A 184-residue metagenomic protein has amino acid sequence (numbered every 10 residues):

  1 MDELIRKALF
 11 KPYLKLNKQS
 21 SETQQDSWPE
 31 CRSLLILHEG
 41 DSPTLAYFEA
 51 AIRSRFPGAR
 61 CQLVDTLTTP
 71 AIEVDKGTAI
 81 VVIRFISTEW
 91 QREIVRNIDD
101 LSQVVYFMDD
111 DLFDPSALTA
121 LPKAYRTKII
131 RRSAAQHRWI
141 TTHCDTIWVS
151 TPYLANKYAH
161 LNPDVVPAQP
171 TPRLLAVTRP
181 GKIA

Functional and structural regions predicted by a protein language model:
D2-Q91: N-terminal pre-catalytic "stem/leader" segment of glycosyltransferase-like enzymes
Q24-E30, R173-A184: Nucleotide-sugar donor-binding and catalytic loop/hinge architecture of NDP-sugar-dependent glycosyltransferases
L37-H38, W139-T141, Y158: Intrinsically disordered, low-complexity linkers and terminal regions that flank or interleave Cys/His-based
Y47-F48, P115-A120, L161, V177-P180: Short aromatic-enriched loop/helix-cap "lid" or pocket-rim segments at secondary-structure transitions that line
F56, Q62-H143, V149-Y153: Extended catalytic core of nucleotide-activated donor transferases of GT-like folds
C61, V104, P163-P167: Conserved beta-strand scaffold positions in the cores of enzyme catalytic domains, especially in NTP/NDP-utilizing
P122-R126, V165-P167, K182-I183: Short, hinge-like loop/turn segments at secondary-structure boundaries
D145-T178: Donor nucleotide-sugar binding/catalytic pocket of nucleotide-sugar-dependent glycosyltransferases
